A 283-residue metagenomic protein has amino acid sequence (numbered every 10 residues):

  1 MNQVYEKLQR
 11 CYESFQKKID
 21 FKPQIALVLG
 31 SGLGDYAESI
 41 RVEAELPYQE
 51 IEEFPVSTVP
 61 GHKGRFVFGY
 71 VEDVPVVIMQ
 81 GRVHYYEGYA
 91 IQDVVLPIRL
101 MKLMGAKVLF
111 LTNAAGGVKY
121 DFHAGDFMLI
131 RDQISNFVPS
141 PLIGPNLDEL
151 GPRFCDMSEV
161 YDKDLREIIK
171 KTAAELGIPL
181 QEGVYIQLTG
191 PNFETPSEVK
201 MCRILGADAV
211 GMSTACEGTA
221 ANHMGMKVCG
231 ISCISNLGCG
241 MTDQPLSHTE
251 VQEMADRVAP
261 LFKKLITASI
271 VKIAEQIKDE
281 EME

Functional and structural regions predicted by a protein language model:
M1-M157: Metabolite-binding pocket within alpha/beta catalytic cores that recognizes anionic/polar moieties
S14, K18, D164, I168-P179 (+1 more regions): Generic non-transmembrane alpha-helical segments
M101-G105, R203, N222: Non-catalytic positions within long, well-ordered alpha-helices that form the structural scaffold/packing of enzyme
K107-V108, D208, K227: Short acidic/polar active-site loop segments enriched in Thr and Asp
I134, V138, G144-P191: Histidine/lysine/aspartate-rich catalytic loop segments that bind and position anionic ligands
K171-D208, I273-I277: Active-site/ligand-binding-proximal alpha/beta "capping" segment
M212-E250: Zn-dependent metallopeptidase/amidohydrolase metal-coordination segment
C239-E283: His/Asp/Glu-rich mid-to-C-terminal helical/loop segments that flank catalytic regions of hydrolases
